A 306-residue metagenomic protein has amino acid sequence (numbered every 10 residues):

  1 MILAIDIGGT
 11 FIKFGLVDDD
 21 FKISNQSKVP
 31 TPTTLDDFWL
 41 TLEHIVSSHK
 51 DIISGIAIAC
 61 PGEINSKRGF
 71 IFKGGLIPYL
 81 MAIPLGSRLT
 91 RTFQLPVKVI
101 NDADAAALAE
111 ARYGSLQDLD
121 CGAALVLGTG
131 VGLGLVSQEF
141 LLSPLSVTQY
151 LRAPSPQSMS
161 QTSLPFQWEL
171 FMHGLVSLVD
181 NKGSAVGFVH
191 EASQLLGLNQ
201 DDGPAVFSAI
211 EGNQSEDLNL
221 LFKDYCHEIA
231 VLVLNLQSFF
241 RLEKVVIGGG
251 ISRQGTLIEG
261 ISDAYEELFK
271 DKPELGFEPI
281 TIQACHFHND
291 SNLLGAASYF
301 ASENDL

Functional and structural regions predicted by a protein language model:
M1-G55, N65-R68, L89-Q94, R112-C121 (+2 more regions): ATP-binding/phosphotransfer module of carbohydrate and carboxylate kinases, centering on a glycine-rich
A4, I100, L108: Generic enzyme active-site microenvironment
S27-V29, G75, L145: Short hydrophobic alpha-helix segments
P30-T33, Y79, T148-L151: A short acidic/small-residue loop/turn micro-motif
C60, T129, G249-G250: Short secondary-structure boundary segments
G69-A82: A charged helix-plus-loop insertion that forms the helical arch/lid used to bind and gate nucleic-acid substrates
V97-A103: General beta-strand structural signal in soluble alpha/beta enzymes
A107-Y150: Hydrophobic alpha-helical segments and helix pairs
